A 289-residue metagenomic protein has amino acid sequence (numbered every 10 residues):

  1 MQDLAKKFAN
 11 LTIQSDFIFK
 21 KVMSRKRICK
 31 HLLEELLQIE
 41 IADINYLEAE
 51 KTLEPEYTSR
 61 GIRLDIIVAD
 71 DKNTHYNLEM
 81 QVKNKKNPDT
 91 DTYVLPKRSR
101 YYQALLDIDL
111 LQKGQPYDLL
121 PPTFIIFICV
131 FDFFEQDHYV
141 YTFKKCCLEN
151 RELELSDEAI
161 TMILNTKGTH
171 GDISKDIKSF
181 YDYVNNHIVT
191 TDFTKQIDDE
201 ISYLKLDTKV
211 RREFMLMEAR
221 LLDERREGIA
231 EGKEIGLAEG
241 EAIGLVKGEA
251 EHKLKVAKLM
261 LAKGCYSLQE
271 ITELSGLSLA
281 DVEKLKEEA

Functional and structural regions predicted by a protein language model:
M1-K209: Conserved single-residue anchors adjacent to enzymatic active/cofactor-binding motifs
Q2-A9, I13, F17, Y76-Q81 (+1 more regions): Short, charged alpha-helical interaction segments and adjacent helix-coil junctions
